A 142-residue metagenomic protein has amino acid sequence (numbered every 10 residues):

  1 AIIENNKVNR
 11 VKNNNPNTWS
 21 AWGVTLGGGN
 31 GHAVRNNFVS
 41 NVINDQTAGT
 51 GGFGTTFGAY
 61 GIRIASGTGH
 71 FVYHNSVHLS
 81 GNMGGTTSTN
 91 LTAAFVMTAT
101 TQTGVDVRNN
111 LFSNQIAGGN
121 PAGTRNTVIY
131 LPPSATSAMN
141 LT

Functional and structural regions predicted by a protein language model:
A1-N14, W22-G23, N30-D45, T68-M83 (+2 more regions): Right-handed parallel beta-helix
N15-G27, A48-I64, T87-A99, P121-P133: Extracellular beta-strand/beta-solenoid scaffold signature
L111, R125-T142: Extracellular, surface-exposed repeat/solenoid domains
